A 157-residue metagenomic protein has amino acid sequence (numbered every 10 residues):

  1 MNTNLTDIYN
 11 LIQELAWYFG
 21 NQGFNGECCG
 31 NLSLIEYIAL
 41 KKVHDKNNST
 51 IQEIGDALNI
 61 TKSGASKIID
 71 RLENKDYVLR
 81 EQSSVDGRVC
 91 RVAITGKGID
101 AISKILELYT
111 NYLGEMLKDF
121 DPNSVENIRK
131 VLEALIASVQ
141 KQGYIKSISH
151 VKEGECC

Functional and structural regions predicted by a protein language model:
M1, N123-C157: C-terminal regulatory/oligomerization modules of transcriptional regulators
M1-G30: N-terminal leader segment of winged-helix/HTH proteins
Q22-S63: N-terminal helix-turn-helix DNA-binding core of bacterial DNA-binding proteins
F24-C28, G114-L117, Y144-S147: Short, flexible helix-adjacent loops and helix caps
K41-K42, S103, R129: A cross-family signal for key residues in well-ordered alpha-helices that form functional helical elements
R71-E126: Charged, amphipathic alpha-helical coiled-coil/dimerization segments
